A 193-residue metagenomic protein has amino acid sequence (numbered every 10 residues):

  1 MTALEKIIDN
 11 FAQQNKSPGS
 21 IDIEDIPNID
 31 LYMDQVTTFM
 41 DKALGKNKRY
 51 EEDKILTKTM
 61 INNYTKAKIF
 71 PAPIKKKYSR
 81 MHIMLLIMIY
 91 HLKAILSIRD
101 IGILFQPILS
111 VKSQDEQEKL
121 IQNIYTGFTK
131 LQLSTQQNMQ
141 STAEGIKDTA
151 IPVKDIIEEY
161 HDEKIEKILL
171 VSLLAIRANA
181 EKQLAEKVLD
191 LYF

Functional and structural regions predicted by a protein language model:
T2-L109: Basic helix-turn-helix/winged-helix DNA-binding cores and closely related short helical interaction motifs
V111-F193: Intrinsically disordered, low-complexity, charge-dense segments enriched in Lys/Arg and Glu/Asp interspersed
